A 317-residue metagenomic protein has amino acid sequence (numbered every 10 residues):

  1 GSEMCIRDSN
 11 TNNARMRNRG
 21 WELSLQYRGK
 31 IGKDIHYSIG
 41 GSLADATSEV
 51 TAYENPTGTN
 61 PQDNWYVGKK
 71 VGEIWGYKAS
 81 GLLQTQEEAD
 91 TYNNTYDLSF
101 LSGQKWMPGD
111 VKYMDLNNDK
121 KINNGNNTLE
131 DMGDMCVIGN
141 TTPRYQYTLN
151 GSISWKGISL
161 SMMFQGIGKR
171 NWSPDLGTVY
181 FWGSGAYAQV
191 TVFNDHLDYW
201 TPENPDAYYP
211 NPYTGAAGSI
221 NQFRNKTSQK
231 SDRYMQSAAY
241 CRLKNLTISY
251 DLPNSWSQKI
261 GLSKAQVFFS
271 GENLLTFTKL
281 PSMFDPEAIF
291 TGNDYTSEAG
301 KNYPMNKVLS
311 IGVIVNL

Functional and structural regions predicted by a protein language model:
G1-I6: Short, small-residue-biased leader/transition segments that mark boundaries at the very start of proteins
R7-N12, D134-V137, S231-M235, T296-K301: Extracellular loop and loop/strand-boundary signature of outer-membrane beta-barrel proteins
T11-R17, W21, R28-G139, F181 (+1 more regions): Conserved small-residue
E22-S24, M305-L317: Outer-membrane beta-barrel "beta-signal"
L25, I39-G41, M162, V267-F269 (+1 more regions): Membrane-embedded beta-strand positions of outer-membrane beta-barrel proteins
Y27-G29, L43-E49, W155-G157, G166-R170 (+4 more regions): Transmembrane beta-strands of outer-membrane beta-barrel pores
K33, G157-L160, S255-W256: Repeated loop/turn-to-beta-strand initiation elements of outer-membrane beta-barrel proteins
K169-Q266, G271: Extracytoplasmic gating/loop element in the C-terminal half of outer-membrane beta-barrel translocons and assembly
